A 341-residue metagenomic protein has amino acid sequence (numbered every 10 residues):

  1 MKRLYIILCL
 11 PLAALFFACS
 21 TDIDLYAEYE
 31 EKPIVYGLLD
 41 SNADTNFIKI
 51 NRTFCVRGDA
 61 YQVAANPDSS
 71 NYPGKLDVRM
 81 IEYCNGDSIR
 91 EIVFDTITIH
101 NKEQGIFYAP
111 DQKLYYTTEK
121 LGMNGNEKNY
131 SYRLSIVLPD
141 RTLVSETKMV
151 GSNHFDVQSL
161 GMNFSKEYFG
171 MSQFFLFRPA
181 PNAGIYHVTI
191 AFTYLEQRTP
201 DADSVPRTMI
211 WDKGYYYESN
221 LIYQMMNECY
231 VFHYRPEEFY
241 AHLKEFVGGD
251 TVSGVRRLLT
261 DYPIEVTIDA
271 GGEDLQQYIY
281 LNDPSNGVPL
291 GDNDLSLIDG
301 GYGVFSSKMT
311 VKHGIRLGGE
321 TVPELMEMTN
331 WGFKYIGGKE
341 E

Functional and structural regions predicted by a protein language model:
M1-L4, T21: Positively charged n-region of N-terminal signal peptides that target proteins for export
Y5-L12: Sec-dependent signal peptide hydrophobic core
L12-A13, T329: N-terminal leader/targeting signatures
L15-A18: C-terminal motif of bacterial Sec signal peptides marking the signal peptidase cleavage site
S20-E341: A sequence/structural signal for flexible, mid-protein segments enriched in small/helix-disrupting residues
